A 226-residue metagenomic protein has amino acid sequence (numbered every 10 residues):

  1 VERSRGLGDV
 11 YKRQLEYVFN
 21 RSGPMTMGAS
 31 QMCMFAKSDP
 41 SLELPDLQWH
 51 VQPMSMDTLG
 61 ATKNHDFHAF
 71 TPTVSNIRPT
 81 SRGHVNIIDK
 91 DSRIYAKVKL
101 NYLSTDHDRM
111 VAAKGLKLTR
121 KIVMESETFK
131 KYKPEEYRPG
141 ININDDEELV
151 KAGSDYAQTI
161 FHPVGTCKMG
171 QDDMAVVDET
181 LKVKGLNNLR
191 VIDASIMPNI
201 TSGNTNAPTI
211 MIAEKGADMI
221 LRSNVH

Functional and structural regions predicted by a protein language model:
V1, P208-T209: A general, composition-driven signal for non-globular sequence regions
V1-Y11: Single conserved hydrophobic/aromatic residue that forms the stacking wall/gate of nucleotide- or nucleobase-binding
R13-P208, G216-H226: FAD-dependent oxidoreductase catalytic-site/capping-region signature
